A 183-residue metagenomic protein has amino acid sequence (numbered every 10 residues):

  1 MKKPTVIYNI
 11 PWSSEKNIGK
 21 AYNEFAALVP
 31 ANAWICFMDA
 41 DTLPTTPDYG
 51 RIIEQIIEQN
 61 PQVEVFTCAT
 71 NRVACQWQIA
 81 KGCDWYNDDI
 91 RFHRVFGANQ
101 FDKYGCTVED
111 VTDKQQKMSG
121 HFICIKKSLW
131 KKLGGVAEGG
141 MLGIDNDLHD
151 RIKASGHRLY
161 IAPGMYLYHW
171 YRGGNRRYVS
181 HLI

Functional and structural regions predicted by a protein language model:
M1-E15: N-proximal low-complexity "stem/linker" segments adjacent to membrane-targeting elements
S13-K20, A26, M141-L142: A short, glycine-/small-residue-rich helix N-cap motif at loop->alpha-helix starts within glycosyltransferase
N23-W34: Active-site nucleotide-sugar/metal-binding loop of Leloir-type enzymes
N32-L43: Short beta-strand-to-loop acidic/aromatic patch adjacent to the donor-nucleotide binding site
T42-I56: Acidic donor-binding/catalytic loop of UDP-sugar-dependent glycosyltransferases, especially processive GT2
I52-K127, K131-K132: Conserved catalytic core of nucleotide-sugar-dependent glycosyltransferases
Q116-G120, K127, K131-I161, M165-L167: Donor nucleotide-sugar recognition loop
I161-H181: Active-site donor/metal-binding and catalytic loop motifs of nucleotide-sugar-dependent glycosylation enzymes
